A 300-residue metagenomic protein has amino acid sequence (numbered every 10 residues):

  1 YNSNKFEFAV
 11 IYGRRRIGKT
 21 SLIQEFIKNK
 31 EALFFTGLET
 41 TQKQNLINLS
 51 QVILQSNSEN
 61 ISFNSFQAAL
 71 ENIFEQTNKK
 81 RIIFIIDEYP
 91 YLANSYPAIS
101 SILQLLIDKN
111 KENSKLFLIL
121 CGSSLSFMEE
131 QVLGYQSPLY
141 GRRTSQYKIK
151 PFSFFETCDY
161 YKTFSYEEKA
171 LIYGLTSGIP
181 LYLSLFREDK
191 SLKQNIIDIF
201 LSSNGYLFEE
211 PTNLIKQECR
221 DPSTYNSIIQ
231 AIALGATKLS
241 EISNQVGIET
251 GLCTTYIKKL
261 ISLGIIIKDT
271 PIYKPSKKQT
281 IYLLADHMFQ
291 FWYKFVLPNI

Functional and structural regions predicted by a protein language model:
Y1-I300: Phosphate-binding site recognition
